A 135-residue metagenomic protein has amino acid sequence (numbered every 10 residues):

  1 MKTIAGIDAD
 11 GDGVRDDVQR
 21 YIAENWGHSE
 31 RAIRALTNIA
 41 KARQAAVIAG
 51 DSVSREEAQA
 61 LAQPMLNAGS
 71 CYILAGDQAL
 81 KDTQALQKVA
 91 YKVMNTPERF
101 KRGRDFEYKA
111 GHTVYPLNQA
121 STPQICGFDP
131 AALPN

Functional and structural regions predicted by a protein language model:
M1-G11, D17-N135: Calcium-binding acidic motifs and repeat modules
